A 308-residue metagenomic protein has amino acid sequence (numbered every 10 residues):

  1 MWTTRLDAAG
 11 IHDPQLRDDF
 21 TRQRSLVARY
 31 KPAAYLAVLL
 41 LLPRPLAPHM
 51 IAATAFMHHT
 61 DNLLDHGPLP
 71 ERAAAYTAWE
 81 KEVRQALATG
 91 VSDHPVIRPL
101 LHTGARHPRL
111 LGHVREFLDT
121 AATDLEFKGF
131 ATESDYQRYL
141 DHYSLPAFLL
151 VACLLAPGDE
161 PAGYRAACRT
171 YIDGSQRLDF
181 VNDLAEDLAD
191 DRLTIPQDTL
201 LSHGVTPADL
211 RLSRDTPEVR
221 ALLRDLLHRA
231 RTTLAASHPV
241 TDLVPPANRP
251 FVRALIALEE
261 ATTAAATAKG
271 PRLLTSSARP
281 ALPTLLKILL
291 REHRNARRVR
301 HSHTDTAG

Functional and structural regions predicted by a protein language model:
M1-S175, V181-G308: Catalytic cores of Mg2+-dependent Asp-rich isoprenoid enzymes
